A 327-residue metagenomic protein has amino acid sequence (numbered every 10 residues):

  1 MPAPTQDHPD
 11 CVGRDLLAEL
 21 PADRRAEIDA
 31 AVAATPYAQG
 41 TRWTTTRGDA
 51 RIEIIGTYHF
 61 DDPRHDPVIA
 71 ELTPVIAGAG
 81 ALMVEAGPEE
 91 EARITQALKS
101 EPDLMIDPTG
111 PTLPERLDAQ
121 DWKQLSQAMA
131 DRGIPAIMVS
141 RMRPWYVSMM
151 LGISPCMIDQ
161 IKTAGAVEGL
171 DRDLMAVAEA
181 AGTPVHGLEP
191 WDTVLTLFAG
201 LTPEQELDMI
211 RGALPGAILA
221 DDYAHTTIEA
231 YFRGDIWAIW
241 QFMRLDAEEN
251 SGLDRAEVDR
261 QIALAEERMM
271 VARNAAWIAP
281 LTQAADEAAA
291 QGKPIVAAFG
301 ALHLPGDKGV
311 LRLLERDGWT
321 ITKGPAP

Functional and structural regions predicted by a protein language model:
M1-A3: Gram-negative bacterial Sec-dependent N-terminal signal peptides
Q6-A265: Structured, acidic catalytic/metal-binding patches in enzyme active sites
R260-P327: A cross-kingdom marker for long, charged
